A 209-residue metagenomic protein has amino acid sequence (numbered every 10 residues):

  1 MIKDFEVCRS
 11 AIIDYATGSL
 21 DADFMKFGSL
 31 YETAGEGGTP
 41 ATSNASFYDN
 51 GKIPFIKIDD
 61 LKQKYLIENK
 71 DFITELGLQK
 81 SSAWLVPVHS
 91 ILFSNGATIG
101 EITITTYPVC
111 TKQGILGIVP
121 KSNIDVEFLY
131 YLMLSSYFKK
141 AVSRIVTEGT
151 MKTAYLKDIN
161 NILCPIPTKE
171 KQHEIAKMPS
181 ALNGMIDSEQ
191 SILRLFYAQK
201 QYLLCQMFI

Functional and structural regions predicted by a protein language model:
M1-I13, L129, N160-Q201: Amphipathic alpha-helical segments
D4-A11, Y15-G38, Q63, N161 (+1 more regions): Non-catalytic DNA-recognition/assembly elements of restriction-modification systems
D23-Q63, Q79-S82, E148: Low-complexity, Lys/Gly-biased intrinsically disordered segments
Y31-A34, M133, M207: Hydrophobic aliphatic residues
D49, N95, V109-L116, I124-E127 (+1 more regions): A short glycine-rich beta-alpha junction/loop motif
K57-I58, E68-L134: A short beta-sheet element
Y130-K139, R144-E148: Glycine- and charge-enriched low-complexity intrinsically disordered segments
